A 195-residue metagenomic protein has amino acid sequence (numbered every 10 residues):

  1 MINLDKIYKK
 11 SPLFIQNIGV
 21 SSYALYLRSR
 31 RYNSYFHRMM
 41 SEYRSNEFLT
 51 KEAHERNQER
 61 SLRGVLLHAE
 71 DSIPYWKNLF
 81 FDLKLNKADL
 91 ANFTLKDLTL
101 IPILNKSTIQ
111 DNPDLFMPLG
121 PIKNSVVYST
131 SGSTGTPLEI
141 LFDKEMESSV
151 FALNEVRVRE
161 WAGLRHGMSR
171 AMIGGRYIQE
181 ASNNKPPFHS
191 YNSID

Functional and structural regions predicted by a protein language model:
M1-S129, T136-A152, V156-S169, R176: Nucleotide 5′-phosphate-binding alpha/beta core
S148, S169-D195: AMP-binding/adenylate-forming
